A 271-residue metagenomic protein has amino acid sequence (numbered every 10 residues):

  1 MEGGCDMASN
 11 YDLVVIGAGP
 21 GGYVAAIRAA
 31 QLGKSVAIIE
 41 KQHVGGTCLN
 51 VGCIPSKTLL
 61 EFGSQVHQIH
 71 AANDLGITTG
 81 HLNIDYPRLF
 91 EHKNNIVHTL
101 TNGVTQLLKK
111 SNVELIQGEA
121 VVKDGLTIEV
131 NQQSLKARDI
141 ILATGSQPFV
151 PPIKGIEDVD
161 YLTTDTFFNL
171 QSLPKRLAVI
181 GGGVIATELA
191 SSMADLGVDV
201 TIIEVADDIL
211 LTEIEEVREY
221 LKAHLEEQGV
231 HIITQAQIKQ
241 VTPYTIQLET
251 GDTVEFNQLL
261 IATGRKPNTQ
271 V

Functional and structural regions predicted by a protein language model:
M1-D6: Short, Lys/Arg-enriched N-terminal segments with co-localized hydrophobic residues within the first ~10-30 amino acids
A8-G19, L173-G183: Beta1/beta-strand and adjacent pyrophosphate-binding region of the FAD-binding site in flavoprotein oxidoreductases
A8-Y11, I27-K34, I39-L173, A206-L210 (+4 more regions): Glycine-rich flavin
Y11-I38, A186-D195: N-terminal Rossmann-like FAD-binding beta1-loop-alpha1 element of flavoenzymes
V14-I16, A120, L135-G145, V179-I180 (+1 more regions): Short hydrophobic core segments
V24, V150-P152, T187-E188, F256 (+1 more regions): Glycine/Thr-rich phosphate-binding loops of Rossmann-like dinucleotide-binding domains
Q171-D208, T212-E213, Y244: Rossmann-like NAD(P)H-binding beta-loop-alpha module
V198, D207-D208, H224-V271: Internal nucleotide-binding/catalytic subdomain
